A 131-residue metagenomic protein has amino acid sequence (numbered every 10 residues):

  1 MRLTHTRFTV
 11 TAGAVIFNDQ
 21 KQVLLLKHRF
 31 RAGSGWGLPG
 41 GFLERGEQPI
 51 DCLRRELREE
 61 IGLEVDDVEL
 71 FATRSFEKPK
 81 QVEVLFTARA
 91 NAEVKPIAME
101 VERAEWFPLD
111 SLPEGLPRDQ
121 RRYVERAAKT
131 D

Functional and structural regions predicted by a protein language model:
M1-V23: Conserved N-terminal beta-strand and adjoining loop/helix that marks the start of the Nudix/MutT-like hydrolase domain
T6-F8, S34, D66, K80-V82: Residue-level preference for beta-strand/loop junctions
A12-A14, L70, F86-A88: A structural signal for short, well-ordered beta-strand segments
I16-F17, L25, A88, W106: Conserved hydrophobic "DFG−1" position in protein kinase catalytic cores
N18, Q22-E59: Conserved Nudix-box catalytic region and its N-terminal flanking loop in Nudix hydrolases and closely related
L63-A72: A short coil-to-beta-strand element that immediately follows conserved catalytic motifs
R74-K95, E105, Q120-A128: Active-site-adjacent beta-strand/loop module that shapes the phosphate/pyrophosphate-binding cleft
L112-P113: A generic structural signal for short hydrophobic patches within well-formed alpha-helices
